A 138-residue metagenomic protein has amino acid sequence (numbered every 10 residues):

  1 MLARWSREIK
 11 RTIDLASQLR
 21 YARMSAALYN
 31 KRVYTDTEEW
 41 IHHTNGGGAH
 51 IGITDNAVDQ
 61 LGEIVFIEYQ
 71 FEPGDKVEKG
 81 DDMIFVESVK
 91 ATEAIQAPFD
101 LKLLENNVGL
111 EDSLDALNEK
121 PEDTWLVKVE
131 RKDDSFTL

Functional and structural regions predicted by a protein language model:
M1-T12: N-terminal chloroplast transit peptides
R11-F85, D115-L138: Acidic, low-complexity mobile loops and tails
E38, I64-V65, Q96-E105: Generic structural motif
N56, A91, V108-G109, D134: Residue-level signature for short turns and capping positions that connect secondary-structure elements
F71-E72, V77-E78, V89, P98 (+1 more regions): Surface-exposed strand-loop junctions at beta-sheet edges and helix termini that form docking/interaction patches
F85-A97, S113-A116: Short, Lys/Arg- and Gly-enriched loop/turn segments at beta-strand edges
E93, F99, W125-V127: Generic beta-strand structural signal
L103-V108, D112-A116: PDZ-domain C-terminal substructure recognizer with occasional recognition of PDZ-binding tails
